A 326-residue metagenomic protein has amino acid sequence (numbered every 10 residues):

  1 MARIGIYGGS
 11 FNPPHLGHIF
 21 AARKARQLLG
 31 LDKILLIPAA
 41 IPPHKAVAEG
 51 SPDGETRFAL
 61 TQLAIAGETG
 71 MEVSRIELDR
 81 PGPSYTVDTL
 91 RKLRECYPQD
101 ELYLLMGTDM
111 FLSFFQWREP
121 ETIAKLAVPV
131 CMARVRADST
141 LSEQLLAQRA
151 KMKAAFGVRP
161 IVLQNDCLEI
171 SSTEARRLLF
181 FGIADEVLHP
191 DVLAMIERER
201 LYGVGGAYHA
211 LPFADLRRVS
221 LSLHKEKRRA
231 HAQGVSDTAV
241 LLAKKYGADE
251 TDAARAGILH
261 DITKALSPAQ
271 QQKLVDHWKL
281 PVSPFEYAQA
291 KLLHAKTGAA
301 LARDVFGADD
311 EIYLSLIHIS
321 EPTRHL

Functional and structural regions predicted by a protein language model:
M1-P212: Nucleotidyltransferase catalytic core that binds NTPs
S51-T56, R80-S84, E226, A230 (+3 more regions): Residues at secondary-structure transition points
E72-I76, T89-C96, E101-T108, Q272-L316: Helix-adjacent hinge/juxtasegments
T173, S236-D237, A295-T297: A generic alpha-helix surface/boundary motif
V192, L216, I312-Y313: Hydrophobic side chains within well-formed alpha-helices
Y202-Q289, G307: Acidic/His-rich, divalent-metal-binding segments that scaffold phosphate/diphosphate chemistry
A254-G257, Y313-I317: Beta-strand segments within the central parallel beta-sheet cores of soluble alpha/beta enzyme folds
I317-H325: Residue-level detector of conserved catalytic or cofactor/ligand-binding positions in enzyme active sites
